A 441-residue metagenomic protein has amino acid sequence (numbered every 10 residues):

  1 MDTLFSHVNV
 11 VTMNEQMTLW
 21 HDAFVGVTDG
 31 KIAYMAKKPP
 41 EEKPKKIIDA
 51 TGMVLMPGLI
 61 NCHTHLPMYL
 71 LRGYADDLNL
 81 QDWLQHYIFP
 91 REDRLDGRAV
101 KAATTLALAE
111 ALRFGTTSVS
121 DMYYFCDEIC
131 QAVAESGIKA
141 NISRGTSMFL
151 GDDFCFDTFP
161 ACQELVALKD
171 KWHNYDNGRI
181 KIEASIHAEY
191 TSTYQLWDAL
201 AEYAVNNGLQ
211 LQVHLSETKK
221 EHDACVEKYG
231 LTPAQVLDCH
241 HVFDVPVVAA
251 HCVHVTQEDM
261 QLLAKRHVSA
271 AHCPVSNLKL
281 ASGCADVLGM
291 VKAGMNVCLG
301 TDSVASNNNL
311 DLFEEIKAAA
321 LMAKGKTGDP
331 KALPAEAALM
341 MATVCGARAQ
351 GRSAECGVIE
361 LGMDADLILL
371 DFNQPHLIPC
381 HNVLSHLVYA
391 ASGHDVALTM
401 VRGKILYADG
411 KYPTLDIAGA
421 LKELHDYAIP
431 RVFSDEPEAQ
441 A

Functional and structural regions predicted by a protein language model:
M1-A23, T28, K38-E41, T343-A441: Active-site microenvironment of metallo-dependent hydrolases
T3-S6, E41-W83, T105, L112-R113: Replace "His-x-His-based motif
V8, V25, G30, G52 (+16 more regions): Divalent metal-coordination and catalytic microenvironments
G58-T64, V119-D121, A140-S143, I182-I186 (+4 more regions): Hydrophobic faces of well-ordered beta-strands that scaffold small-molecule active sites in alpha/beta enzyme cores
L70-A102, K139-C162, K219-P246, R266-S269 (+2 more regions): Active-site gating loops and adjacent loop-to-helix segments of metal-dependent hydrolytic enzymes
R72-I138, A161-Y175, E423-P437: Alpha-helical scaffold segments that flank or form the walls of functional sites
E128-V253, E258: Metal-coordinating catalytic core of metallo-dependent amide/deamination hydrolases
C239-P246, L288-Q374, A390-A391: His/Asp/Glu-enriched, well-ordered alpha-helical/loop segment that forms or immediately abuts the divalent-metal
